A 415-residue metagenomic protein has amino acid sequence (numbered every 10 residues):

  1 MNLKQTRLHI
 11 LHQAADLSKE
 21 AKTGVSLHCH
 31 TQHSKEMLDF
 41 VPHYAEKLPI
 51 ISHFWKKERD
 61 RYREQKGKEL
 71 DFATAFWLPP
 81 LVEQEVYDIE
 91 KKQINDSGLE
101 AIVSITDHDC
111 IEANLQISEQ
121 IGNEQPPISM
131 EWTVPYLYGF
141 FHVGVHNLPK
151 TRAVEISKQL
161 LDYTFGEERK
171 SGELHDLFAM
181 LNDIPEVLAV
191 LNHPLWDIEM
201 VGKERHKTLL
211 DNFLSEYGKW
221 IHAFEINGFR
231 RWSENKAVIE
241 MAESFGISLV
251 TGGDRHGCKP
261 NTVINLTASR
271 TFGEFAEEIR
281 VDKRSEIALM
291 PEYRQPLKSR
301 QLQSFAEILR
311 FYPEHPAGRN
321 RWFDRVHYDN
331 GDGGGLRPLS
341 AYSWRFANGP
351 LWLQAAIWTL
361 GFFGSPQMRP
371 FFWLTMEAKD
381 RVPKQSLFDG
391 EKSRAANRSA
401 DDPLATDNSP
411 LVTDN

Functional and structural regions predicted by a protein language model:
M1-Y62, L115-Q116, Q120-Q125, Y136-E155 (+2 more regions): Charged catalytic cores and adjacent phosphate/nucleic-acid-binding surfaces used for phosphate/nucleic-acid chemistry
S52-E58, G67-P79, E90-C110, L188-V190: Divalent metal-dependent hydrolysis catalytic cores, especially in the metallo-beta-lactamase
V82-I94, R205-L214: Short, acidic/polar
L99-E100, E124, P185-L188, K219-I221: Loop/turn elements at helix/coil->beta-strand transitions in domains of secreted/extracellular proteins
D107-H108, N192-L195, G253-R255: Short, well-ordered beta-to-alpha junction loops that form the rim of enzyme active sites and present histidine/acidic
I117-S118, L174-V190, V238-I247: Surface-exposed amphipathic alpha-helices with a cationic face
F141-L188: Binuclear metal-dependent hydrolase catalytic cores centered on His/Asp/Glu-rich metal-binding motifs
T406-P410, N415: Arg/Gly-rich low-complexity intrinsically disordered repeat tracts
